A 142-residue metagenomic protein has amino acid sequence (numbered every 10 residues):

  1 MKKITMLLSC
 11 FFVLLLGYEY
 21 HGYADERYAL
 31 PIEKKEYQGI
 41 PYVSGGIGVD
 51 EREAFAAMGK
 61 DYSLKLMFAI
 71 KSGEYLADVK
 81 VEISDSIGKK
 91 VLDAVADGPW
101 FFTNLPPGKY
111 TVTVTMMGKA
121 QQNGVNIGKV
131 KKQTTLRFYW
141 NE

Functional and structural regions predicted by a protein language model:
M1-L8: Bacterial N-terminal signal peptides that target proteins for export
V13-H21: C-terminal segment of classical bacterial N-terminal signal peptides
G22-V79, K119-E142: Primarily secretory-pathway and cell-envelope proteins
K80-V91: Short amphipathic beta-strand segments in non-cytosolic proteins
V91-A96, I127: Short beta-strand segments within Ig-like beta-sandwich modules, predominantly Fibronectin type-III
G98-N104: Short, surface-exposed beta-strand/beta-hairpin micro-motifs centered on an aromatic residue
L105-G108, G128: Hydrophobic loop/turn residues within beta-sheet-rich immunoglobulin-like superfamily modules
G108-V114: A short tyrosine-centered beta-strand micro-motif
